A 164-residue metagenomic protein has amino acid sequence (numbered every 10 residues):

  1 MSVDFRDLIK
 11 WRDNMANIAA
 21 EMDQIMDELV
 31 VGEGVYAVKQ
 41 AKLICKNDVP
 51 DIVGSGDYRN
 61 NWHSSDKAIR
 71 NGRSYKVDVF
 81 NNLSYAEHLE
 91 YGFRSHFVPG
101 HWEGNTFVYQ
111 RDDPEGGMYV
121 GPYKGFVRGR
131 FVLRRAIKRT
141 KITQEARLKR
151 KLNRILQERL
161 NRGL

Functional and structural regions predicted by a protein language model:
M1-I9, D112-G116: Acidic, low-complexity proline/glycine-rich segments
D4, Y85, R128-G129: Glycine-rich, flexible loop/turn motifs
D13, N17-Y123, R154, E158-L164: Short, low-complexity, charged/polar segments at coil/turn and helix-coil boundaries
G121-T140: Short helix/strand-capping connector loops at secondary-structure junctions
A136-L164: C-terminal or internal capping secondary-structure element at the end of a domain, subdomain, or sheet
